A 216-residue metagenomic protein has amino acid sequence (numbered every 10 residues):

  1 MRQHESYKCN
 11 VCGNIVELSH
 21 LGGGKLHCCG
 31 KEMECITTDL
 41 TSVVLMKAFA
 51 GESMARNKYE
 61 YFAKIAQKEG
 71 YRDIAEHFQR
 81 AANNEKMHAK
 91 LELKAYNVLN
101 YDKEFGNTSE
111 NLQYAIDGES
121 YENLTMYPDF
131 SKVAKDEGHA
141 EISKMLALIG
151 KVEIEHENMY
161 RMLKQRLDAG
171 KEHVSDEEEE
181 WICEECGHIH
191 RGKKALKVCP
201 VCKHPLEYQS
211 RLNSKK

Functional and structural regions predicted by a protein language model:
M1-G13: Small, basic N-terminal interaction modules of short regulatory proteins
N10-V11, H27-G30, E185, V201: Short, cysteine/histidine-rich loop/knuckle motifs that typically chelate Zn2+
I15, S19-L21, T38-K216: Non-heme di-metal
L26-T38: Generic amphipathic, hydrophobic interface segment in small proteins and small subunits
